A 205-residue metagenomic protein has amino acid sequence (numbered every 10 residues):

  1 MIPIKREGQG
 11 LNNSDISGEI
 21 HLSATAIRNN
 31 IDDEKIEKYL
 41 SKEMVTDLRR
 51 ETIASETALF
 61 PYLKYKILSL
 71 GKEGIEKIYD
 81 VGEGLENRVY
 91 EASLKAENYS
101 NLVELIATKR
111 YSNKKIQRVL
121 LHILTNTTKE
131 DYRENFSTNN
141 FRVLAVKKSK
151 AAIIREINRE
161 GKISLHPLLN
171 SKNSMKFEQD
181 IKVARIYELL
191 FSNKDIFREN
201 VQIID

Functional and structural regions predicted by a protein language model:
M1-D205: Active-site cores that bind ATP or allylic diphosphates and position pyrophosphate for catalysis
